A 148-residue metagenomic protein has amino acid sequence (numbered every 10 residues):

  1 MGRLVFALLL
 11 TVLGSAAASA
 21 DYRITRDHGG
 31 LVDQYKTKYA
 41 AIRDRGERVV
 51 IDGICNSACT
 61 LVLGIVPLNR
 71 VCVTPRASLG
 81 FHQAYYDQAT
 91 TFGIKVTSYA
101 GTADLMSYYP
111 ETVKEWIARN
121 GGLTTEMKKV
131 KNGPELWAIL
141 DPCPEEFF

Functional and structural regions predicted by a protein language model:
G2-L8: Sec-dependent signal peptide recognition, specifically the positively charged N-region followed immediately by
L10-A18: Hydrophobic h-region of N-terminal signal peptides that target proteins for export in Gram-negative bacteria
A18-D27: Cleaved targeting-peptide boundary
R23-I24, D33, T37-V50, T90-F148: Charged, glycine-interspersed solvent-exposed loop segments at helix/strand-loop junctions that cap or gate access
D27-H28, I51-I54: Short His-Asn-centered micro-motif
D44-G46, N56-A58, V66, T74-R76: Extracytoplasmic
P67-Q88: Gly/Pro- and small hydrophobic-enriched strand-loop and loop-to-helix capping segments that sit at the rims
